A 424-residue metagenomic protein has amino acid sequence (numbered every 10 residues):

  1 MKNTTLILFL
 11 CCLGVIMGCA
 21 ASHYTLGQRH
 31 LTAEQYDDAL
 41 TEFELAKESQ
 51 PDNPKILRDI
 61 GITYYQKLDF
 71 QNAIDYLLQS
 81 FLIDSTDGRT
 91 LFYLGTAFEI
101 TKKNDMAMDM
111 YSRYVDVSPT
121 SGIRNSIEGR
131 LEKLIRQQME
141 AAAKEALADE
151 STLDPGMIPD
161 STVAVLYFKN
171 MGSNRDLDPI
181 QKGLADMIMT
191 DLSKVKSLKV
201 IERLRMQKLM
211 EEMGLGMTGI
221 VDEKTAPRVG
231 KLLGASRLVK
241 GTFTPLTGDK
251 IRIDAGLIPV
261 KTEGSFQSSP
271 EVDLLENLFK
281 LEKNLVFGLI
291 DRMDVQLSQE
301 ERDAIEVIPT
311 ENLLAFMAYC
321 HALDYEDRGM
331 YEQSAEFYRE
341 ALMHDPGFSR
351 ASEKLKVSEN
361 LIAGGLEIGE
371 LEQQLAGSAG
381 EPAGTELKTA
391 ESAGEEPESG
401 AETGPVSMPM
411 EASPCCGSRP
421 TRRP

Functional and structural regions predicted by a protein language model:
A20-A21, P54-K55, G88-R89, G122 (+2 more regions): Helix-start (N-cap) detector for alpha-helical repeat units in TPR-like alpha-solenoids, especially tetratricopeptide
T25, D116, I123-S161, K261 (+1 more regions): C-terminal/domain-edge helix-coil "capping" segments
E44-E48, L78-L82, R113-D116, L342-M343: Conserved structural position within tetratricopeptide repeats
L91, K102, M110-S112, I220-M293: Amphipathic beta-strand/beta-sheet edge segments enriched in Tyr/Trp
G156-P227, S236-D249, G264-Q267, A304 (+1 more regions): Short beta-strand->alpha-helix linker/helix-N-cap micro-motif that forms a surface specificity/interaction loop
